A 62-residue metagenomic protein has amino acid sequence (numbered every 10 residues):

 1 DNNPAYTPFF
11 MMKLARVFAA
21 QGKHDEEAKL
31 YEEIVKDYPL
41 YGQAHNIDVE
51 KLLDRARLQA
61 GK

Functional and structural regions predicted by a protein language model:
D1-T7, V35-V49: Short solvent-exposed coil/turn linkers within tandem alpha-helical repeat scaffolds
